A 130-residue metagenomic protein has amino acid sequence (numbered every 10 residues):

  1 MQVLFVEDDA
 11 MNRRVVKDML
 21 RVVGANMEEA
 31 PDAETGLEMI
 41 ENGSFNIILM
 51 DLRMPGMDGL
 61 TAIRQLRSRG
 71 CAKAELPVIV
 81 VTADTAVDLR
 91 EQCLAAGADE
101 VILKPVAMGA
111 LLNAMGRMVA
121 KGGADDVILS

Functional and structural regions predicted by a protein language model:
E7: Conserved acidic carboxylate
R14-V22: Charged docking surfaces used in two-component/phosphorelay signaling
E29-I47: Acidic, metal-coordinating helix/loop segments flanking the phosphotransfer/catalytic sites of two-component signaling
D32-T35, D58-Q65: Acidic catalytic/metal-coordinating carboxylates
M54: Receiver (REC) domain active-site loop signature in two-component systems and cognate sites in sensor histidine kinases
T61, T85-E100: Alpha4 helix (beta4-alpha4-beta5 surface) of REC/receiver domains from two-component response regulators
V106-M115: C-terminal output helix
